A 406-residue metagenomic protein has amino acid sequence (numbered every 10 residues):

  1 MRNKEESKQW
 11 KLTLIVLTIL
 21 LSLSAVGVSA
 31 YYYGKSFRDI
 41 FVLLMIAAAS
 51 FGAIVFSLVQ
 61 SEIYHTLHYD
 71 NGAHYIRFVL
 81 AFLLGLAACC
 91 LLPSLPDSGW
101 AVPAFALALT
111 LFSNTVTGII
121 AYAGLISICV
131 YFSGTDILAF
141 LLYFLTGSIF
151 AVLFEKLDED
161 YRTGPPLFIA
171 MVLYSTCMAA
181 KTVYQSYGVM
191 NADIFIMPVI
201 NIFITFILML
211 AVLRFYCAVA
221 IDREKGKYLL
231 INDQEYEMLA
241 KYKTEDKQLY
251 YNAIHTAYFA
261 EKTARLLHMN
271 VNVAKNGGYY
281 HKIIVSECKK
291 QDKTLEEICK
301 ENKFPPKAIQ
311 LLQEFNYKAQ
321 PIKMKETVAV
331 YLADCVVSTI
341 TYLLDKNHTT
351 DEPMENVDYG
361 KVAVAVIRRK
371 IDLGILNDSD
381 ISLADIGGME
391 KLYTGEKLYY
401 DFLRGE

Functional and structural regions predicted by a protein language model:
R2-L80, S186, N191-A192, L210 (+1 more regions): Membrane topogenic helices and adjacent juxtamembrane segments
L23-G27, F51-L92, A106-G188, K303: Short helix-perturbing small/polar motifs within transmembrane alpha-helices
L44, T117, A139, P198 (+6 more regions): Hydrophobic alpha-helical scaffolding
P96-D97: Short, low-complexity S/T/E/D/G/P-rich linear segments that nucleate or cap local secondary structure
Y122-L125, P166, A170-T182, M190-K293: Acidic/His-rich, divalent-metal-binding segments that scaffold phosphate/diphosphate chemistry
E237-R369: Divalent metal-dependent catalytic cores for phosphoryl transfer on phosphate-bearing substrates
H348-E406: Long, hydrophobic alpha-helical segments that serve as membrane-spanning/inserting helices
